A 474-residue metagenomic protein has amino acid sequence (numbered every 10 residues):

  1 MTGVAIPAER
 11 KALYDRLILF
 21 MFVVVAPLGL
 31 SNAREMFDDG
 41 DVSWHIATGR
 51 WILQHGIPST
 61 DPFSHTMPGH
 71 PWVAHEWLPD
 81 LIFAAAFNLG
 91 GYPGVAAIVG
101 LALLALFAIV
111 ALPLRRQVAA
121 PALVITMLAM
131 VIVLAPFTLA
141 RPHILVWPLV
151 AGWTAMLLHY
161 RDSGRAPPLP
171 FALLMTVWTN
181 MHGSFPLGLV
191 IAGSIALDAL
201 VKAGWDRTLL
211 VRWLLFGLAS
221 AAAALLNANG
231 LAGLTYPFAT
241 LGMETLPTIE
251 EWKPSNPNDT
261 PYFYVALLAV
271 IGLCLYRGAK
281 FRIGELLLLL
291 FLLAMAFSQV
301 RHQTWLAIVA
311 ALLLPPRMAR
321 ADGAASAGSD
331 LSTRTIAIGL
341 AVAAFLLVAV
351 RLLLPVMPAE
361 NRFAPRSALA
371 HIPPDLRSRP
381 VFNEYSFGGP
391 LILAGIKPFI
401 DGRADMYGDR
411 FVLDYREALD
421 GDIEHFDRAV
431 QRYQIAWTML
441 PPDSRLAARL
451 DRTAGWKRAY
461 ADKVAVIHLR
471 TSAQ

Functional and structural regions predicted by a protein language model:
V23, V110-I132: Transmembrane-helix signature of polytopic, membrane-embedded enzymes that assemble or transfer cell-envelope glycans
G29, M130-L134, P168-G183, A219-A224 (+1 more regions): Membrane-interface alpha helices of multi-pass inner-membrane proteins
L53, P58, I109, G183-A279 (+1 more regions): Transmembrane catalytic cores of multi-pass membrane glycosyltransferases and polysaccharide-assembly enzymes
A97-R116: Transmembrane-helix motifs of polytopic, lipid-linked glycan transferases
A151-P168, I271-R277: Membrane-interface transmembrane helices that cradle and orient dolichyl/undecaprenyl
H159-T176, L209-L215, I283-L290: Short hydrophobic alpha-helices at membrane interfaces in multi-pass membrane enzymes
A327-P374, S386-G389, L393-A394, R403-M406 (+1 more regions): Membrane-proximal, lumen/periplasm-facing interface regions of secretory-pathway glyco- and lipid-modifying enzymes
P373-V412, Q431, I435-D443, H468: Short periplasmic/luminal acceptor-recognition loop of GT-C membrane glycosyltransferases, typified by
